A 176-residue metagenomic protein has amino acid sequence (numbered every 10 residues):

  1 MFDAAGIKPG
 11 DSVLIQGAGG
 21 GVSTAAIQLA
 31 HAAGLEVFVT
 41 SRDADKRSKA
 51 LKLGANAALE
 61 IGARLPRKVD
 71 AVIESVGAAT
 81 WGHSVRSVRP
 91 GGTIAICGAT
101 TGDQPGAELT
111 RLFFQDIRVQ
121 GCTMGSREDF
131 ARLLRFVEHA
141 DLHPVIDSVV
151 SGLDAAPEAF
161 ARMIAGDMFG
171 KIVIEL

Functional and structural regions predicted by a protein language model:
M1-A63: Mid-domain Rossmann-like dinucleotide-binding core that forms the NAD(H)/NADP(H) cofactor-binding site
K8, V88-P90: Helix-to-beta-strand junctions that scaffold the AdoMet/dcAdoMet cofactor pocket in Class I SAM-dependent enzymes
G17-A18, V76, A99: NAD(P)H cofactor-binding loop motif with strongest signal on the N-terminal glycine-rich segment
V39-K49, A79-G82, T100-Q104: Short glycine/proline-centered loop/turn elements that form peptide/ligand docking sites
R64-V72: A short acidic, Gly/Pro-enriched loop at the edge of an enzyme's catalytic core that lines a small-molecule cofactor
V72-I73, A95: N-terminal Rossmann-like NAD(P) cofactor-binding module of classical short-chain dehydrogenase/reductase
P90-A95, G106-D147: Rossmann-fold dehydrogenase core element
R127-L176: C-terminal hydrophobic helical "lid"/dimerization subdomain of Rossmann-like NAD(P)H-dependent oxidoreductases
